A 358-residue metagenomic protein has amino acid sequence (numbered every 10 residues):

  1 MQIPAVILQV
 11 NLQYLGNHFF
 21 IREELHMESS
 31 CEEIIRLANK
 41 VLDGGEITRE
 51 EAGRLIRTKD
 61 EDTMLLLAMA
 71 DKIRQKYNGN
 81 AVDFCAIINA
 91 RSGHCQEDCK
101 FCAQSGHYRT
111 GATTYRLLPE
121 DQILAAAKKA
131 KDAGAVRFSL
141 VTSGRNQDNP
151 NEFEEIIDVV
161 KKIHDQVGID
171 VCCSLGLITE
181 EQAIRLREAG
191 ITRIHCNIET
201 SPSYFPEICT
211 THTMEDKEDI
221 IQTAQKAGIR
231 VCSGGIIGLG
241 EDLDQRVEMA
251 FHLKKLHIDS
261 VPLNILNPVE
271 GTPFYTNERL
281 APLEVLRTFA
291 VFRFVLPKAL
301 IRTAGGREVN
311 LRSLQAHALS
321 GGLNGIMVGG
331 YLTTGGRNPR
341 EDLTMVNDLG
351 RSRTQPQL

Functional and structural regions predicted by a protein language model:
P4, F19-E61, K254-L358: Auxiliary Fe-S-binding modules of radical SAM enzymes
L8, L12-F20: Short hydrophobic targeting helices and cationic amphipathic motifs that mediate membrane/organellar targeting
S30, K59-L66, D71-K72, E241 (+1 more regions): Zinc-dependent deaminase catalytic domain
G44, A70, C99, C196 (+4 more regions): Conserved, mostly hydrophobic/aromatic
L65-Y108, L118-S139: N-terminal pre-triad scaffold of radical SAM enzymes
V82-A86, F138, V171-C173, I194-C196 (+4 more regions): Hydrophobic faces of well-ordered beta-strands that scaffold small-molecule active sites in alpha/beta enzyme cores
H107-G234, L239, L243-E248, H252-L256: Conserved Radical SAM active-site core
